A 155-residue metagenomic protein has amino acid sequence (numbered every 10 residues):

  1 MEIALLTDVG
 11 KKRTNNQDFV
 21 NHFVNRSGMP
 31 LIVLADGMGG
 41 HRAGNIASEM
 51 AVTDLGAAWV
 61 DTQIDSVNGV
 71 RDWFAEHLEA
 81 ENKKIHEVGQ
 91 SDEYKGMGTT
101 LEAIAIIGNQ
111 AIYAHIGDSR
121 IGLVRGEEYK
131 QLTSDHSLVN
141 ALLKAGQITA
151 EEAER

Functional and structural regions predicted by a protein language model:
M1-R155: PP2C/PPM-type serine/threonine phosphatase catalytic domain
